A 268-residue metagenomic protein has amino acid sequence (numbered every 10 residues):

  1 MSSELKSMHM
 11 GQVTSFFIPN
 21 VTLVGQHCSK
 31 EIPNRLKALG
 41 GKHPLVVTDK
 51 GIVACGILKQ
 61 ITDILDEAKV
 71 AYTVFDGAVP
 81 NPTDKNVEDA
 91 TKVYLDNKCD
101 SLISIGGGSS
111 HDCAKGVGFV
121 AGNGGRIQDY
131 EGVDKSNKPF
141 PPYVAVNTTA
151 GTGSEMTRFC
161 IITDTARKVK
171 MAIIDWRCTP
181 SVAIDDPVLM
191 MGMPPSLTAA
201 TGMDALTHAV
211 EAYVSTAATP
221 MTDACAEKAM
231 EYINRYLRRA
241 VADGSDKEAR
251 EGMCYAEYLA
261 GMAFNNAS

Functional and structural regions predicted by a protein language model:
M1-F75: An N-terminal, well-structured beta->alpha segment
N20, G122-P220: A glycine/threonine-rich phosphate-anchoring loop and its flanking beta-alpha core in nucleotide/phosphate-binding
G41-H43, C99, P141, P180: Local beta-strand N-terminus motif with an aromatic residue
L45-V46, S101-I103, V144: Conserved beta-strand elements of the Class I
V53-Q128, R239-R250: N-terminal small/polar loop signature for handling phosphorylated ligands or for N-terminal nucleophile
A212-S268: Active-site segments that bind and position negatively charged phosphate/pyrophosphate groups
